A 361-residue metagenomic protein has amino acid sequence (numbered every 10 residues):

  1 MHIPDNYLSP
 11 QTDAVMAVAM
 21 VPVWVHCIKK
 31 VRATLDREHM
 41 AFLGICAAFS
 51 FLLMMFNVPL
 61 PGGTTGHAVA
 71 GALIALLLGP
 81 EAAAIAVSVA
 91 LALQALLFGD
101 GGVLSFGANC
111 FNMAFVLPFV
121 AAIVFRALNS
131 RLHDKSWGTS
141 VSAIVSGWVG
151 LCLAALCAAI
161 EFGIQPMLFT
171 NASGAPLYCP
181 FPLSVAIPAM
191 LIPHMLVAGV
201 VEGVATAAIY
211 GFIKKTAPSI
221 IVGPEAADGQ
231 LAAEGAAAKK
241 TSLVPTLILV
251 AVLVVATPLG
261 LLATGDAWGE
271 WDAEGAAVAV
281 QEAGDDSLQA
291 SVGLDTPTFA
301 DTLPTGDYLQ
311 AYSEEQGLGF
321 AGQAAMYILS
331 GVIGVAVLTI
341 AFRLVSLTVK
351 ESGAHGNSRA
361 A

Functional and structural regions predicted by a protein language model:
M1, P297-R343: Individual transmembrane alpha-helix segments
H2-I74: Hydrophobic transmembrane alpha-helices
M16-K29, F49-M54, F119-A122, G147-F162 (+3 more regions): Hydrophobic core segments of alpha-helical transmembrane domains in multi-pass membrane transport and ion-translocation
M54-A121: Alpha-helical membrane segments and adjacent membrane-interface helices in multi-pass membrane proteins
A114-A158: Short helix-perturbing small/polar motifs within transmembrane alpha-helices
V141, V145, A189-P193, A227-V250: Membrane-water interface at loop-to-transmembrane-helix junctions
E225, L338-A361: Juxtamembrane interface at the cytosolic side of transmembrane helices
V252-D307: Aromatic-rich transmembrane-lumenal/periplasmic boundary elements in polytopic membrane proteins
